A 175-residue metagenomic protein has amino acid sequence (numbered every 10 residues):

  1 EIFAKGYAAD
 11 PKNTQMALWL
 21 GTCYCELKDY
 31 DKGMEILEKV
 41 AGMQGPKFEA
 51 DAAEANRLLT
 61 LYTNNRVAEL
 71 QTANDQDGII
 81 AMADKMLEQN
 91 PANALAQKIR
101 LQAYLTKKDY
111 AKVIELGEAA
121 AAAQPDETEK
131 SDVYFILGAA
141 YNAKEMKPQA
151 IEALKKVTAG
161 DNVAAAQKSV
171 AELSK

Functional and structural regions predicted by a protein language model:
K5-G6, K39-V40, K85-M86, A119-A120 (+1 more regions): Canonical positions in the second alpha-helix
P11, G45, P91, P125-T128 (+1 more regions): Short coil turns that delineate tetratricopeptide repeat
Q15, E54-R57, L61, L95 (+2 more regions): Start-of-helix register in tetratricopeptide repeats
E26, L61, N65, E69-T72 (+3 more regions): Register position in tetratricopeptide repeats
